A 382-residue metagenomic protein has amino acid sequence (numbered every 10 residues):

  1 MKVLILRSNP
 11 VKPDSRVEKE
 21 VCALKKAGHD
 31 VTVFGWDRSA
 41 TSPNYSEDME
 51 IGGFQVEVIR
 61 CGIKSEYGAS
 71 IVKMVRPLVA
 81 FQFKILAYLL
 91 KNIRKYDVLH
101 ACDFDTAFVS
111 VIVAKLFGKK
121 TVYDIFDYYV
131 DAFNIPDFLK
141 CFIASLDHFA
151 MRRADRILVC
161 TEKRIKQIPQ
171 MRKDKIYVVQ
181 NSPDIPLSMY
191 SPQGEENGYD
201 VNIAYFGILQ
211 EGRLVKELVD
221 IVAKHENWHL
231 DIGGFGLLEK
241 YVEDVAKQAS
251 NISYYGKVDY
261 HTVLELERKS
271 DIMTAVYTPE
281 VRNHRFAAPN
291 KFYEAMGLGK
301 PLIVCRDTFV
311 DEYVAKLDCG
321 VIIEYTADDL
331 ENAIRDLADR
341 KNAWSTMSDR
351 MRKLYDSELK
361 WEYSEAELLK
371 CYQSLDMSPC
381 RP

Functional and structural regions predicted by a protein language model:
K2-L6, L158, E195-A223, L230-D231: Conserved donor-binding/catalytic core segment of Leloir-type glycosyltransferases
L4-K12, K26-R76, R164-R172, L237 (+1 more regions): N-terminal strand-loop element at the rim of the active site of nucleotide-sugar-dependent glycosyltransferases
V11, S15, R213, D259-E267 (+2 more regions): Nucleotide-sugar-dependent
C22, F83-I93, F108, I112-L116 (+2 more regions): Membrane-proximal helix-turn-helix segments that form the acceptor-binding/catalytic region of lipid-linked
G35, V130, A144-Y190, G198: Donor nucleotide-sugar binding/catalytic pocket of nucleotide-sugar-dependent glycosyltransferases
K240-K269: Nucleotide-activated donor-binding/catalytic signature segment of Leloir-type glycosyltransferases, i.e., the conserved
K316-L317, V321-D328, D336-N342: Conserved acidic donor-binding segment of nucleotide-sugar-dependent glycosyltransferases
D336, A343-E358: A short, well-ordered alpha-helix in the C-terminal region of glycosyltransferases
